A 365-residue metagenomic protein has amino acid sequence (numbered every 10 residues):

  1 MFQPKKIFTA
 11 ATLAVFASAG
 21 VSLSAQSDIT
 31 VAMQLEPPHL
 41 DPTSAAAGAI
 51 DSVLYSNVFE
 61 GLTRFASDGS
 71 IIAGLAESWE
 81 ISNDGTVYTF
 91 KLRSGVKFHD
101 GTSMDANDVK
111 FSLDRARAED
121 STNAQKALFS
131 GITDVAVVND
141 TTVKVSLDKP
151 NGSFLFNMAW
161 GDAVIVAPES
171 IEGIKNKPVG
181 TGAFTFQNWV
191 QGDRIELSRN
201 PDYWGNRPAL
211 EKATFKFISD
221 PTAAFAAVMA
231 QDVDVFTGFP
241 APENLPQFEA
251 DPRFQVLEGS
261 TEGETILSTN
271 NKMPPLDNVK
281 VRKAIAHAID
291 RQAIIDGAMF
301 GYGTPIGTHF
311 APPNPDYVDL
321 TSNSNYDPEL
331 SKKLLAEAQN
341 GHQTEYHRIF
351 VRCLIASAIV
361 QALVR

Functional and structural regions predicted by a protein language model:
S27, L245-E258: Ligand-binding "clamshell"
M33-N83, D114, V179-T181: N-terminal lobe/hinge region of extracytoplasmic solute-binding protein
E77-T122, V138, K144, A227 (+1 more regions): Aromatic- and charge-enriched surface segment that lines or borders ligand/interaction sites
K91, Q125-V166: Surface-exposed binding/hinge segments that line and control ligand-binding clefts or catalytic entry sites
P150, F156-P208, K212, D220 (+2 more regions): Gly/Pro-rich hinge or "lid" segments in bacterial periplasmic/extracellular proteins
E172, N200-P246: Ligand-site clamp/hinge motif
L257, K272, L276-N314: Periplasmic-binding protein-like
P305-A338, H342, C353-A356: Structural transition elements
